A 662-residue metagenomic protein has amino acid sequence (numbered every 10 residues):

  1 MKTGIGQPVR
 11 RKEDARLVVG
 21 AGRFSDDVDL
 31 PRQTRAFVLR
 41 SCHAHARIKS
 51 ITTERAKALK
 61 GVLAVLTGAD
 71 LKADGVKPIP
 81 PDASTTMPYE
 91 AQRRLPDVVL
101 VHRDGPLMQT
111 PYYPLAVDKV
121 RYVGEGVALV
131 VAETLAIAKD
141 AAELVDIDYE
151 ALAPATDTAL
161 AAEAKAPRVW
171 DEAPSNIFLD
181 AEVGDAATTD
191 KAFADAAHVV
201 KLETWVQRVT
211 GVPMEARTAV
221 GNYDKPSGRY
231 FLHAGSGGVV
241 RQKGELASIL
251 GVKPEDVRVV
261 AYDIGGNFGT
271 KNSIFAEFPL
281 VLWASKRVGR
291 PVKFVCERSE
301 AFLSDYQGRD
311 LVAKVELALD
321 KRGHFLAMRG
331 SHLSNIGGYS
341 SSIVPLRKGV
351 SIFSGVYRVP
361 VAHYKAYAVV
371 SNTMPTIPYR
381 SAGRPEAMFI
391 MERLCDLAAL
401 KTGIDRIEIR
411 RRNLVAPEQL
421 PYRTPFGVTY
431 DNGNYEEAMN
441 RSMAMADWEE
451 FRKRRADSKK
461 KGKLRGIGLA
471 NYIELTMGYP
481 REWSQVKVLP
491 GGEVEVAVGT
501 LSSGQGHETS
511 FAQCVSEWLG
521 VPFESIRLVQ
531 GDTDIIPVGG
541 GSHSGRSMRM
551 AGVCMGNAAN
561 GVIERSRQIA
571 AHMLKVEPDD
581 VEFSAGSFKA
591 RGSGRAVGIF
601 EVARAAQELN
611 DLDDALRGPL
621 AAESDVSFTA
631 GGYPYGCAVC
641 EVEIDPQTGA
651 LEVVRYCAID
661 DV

Functional and structural regions predicted by a protein language model:
M1-F178, V199-L202, E277, R287: Flexible, low-hydrophobicity surface segments
K2, A73, R103-G105, T110-Y113 (+7 more regions): Gly/Pro-rich active-site capping loops and adjacent beta-alpha segments that organize cofactor/substrate pockets
R35-I48, G126-A132, R380, M391 (+2 more regions): Short, well-ordered beta-strand elements within core beta-sheets of diverse protein domains
K77-A83, R93-L95, V252-D305, P345 (+5 more regions): Active-site rim segments in enzyme catalytic domains, especially the processed small/beta chain of N-terminal
V131-A132, A276-L282, A313-H324: Active-site-proximal alpha-helical scaffold in enzymes
K165-L250, L414-E493: Helix-loop-helix junctions that connect adjacent transmembrane helices in secondary transporters/permeases, recognized
D405-N413: Short, well-structured alpha-helical segments that form the helix of a local strand-helix-strand
